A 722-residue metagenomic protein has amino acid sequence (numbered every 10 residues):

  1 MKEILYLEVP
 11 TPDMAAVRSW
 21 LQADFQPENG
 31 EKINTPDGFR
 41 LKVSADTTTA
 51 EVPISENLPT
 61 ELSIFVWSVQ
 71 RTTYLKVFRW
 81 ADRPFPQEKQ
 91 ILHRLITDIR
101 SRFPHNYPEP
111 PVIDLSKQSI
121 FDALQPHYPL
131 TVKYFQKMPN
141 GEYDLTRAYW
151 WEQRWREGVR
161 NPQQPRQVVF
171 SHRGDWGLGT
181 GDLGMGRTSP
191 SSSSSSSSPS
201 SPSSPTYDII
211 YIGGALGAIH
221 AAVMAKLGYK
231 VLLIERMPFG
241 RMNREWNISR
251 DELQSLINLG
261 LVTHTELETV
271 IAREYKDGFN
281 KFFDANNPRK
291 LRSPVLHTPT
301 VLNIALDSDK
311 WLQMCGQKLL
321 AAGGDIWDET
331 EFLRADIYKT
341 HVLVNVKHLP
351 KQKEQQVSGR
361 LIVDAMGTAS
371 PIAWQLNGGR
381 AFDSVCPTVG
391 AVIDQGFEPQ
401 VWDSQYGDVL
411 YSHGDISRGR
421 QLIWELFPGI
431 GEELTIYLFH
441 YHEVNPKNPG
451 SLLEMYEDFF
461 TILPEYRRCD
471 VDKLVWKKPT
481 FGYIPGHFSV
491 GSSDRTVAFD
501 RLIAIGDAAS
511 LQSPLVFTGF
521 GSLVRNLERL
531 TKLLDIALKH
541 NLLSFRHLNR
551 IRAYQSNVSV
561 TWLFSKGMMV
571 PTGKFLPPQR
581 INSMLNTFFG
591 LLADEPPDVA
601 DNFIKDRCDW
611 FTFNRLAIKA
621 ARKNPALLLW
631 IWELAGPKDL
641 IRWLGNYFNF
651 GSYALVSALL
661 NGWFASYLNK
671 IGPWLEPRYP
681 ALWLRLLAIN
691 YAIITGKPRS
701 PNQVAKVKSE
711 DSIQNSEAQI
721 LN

Functional and structural regions predicted by a protein language model:
M1-S191, P199-D208, A688-V707: Extreme N-terminal leader/targeting segments of oxidoreductases
K2-Y6, P27-A50, I430, V444-M568: FAD/FMN-dependent oxidoreductases across multiple families
T72-A81, N287-D309, F439-E443: Helix-loop-beta segment of a Rossmann-like dinucleotide-binding subdomain
F135-Q136, G141, K532-K708: C-terminal helical "tail/cap" subdomain of flavin- and related membrane-associated enzymes
S203-S204, A321-P464, L527: Predominantly flavin-linked oxidoreductase catalytic cores and closely associated redox partners
T206-A215, I219-W246: Glycine-rich FAD pyrophosphate-binding loop
F239-A285: N-terminal FAD cofactor-binding segment of flavoenzymes
V295-K318, W327-D328, P371, N445-G450: Short beta-strand to alpha-helix junction loop
